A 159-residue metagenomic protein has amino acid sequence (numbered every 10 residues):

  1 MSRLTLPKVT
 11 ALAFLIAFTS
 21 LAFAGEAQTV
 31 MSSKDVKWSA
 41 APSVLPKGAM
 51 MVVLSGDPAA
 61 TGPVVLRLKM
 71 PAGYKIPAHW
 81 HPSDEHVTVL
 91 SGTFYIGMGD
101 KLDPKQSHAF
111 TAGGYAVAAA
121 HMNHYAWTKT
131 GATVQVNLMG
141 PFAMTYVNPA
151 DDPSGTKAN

Functional and structural regions predicted by a protein language model:
M1-A11: Bacterial N-terminal signal peptides that target proteins for export
T10-S20: Bacterial N-terminal signal peptides
F23-V64, P149-N159: A short, N-terminal "cap"/entry segment at the start of jelly-roll beta-barrel domains of the cupin/DSBH fold
T29, K105, Y125-N159: Double-stranded beta-helix
L54, G113, V134: Divalent metal-coordination and catalytic microenvironments
D57-A59, P71, F94, D100-H121: Short acidic-glycine-tyrosine-enriched beta hairpin
P71-Y74, H81-K101: Glycine- and acidic-residue-biased ligand/ion/polar-headgroup-sensing regions
I76-A78, I96-G97, A118-A119, N123-K129: Short beta-strand His + acidic residue motifs that chelate non-heme Fe in jelly-roll/DSBH and cupin folds
